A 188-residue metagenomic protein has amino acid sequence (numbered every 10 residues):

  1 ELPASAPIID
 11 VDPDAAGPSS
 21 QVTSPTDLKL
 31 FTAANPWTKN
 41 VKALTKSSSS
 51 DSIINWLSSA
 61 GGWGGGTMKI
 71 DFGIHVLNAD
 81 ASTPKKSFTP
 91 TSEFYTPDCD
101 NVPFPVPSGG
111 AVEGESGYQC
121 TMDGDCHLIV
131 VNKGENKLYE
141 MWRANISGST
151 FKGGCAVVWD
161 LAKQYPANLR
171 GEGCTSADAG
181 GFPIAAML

Functional and structural regions predicted by a protein language model:
A4-P7: N-terminal low-complexity segments that are often proline-rich with Ser/Thr-Pro
I9, G17-L188: Short, surface-exposed polybasic-aromatic patches that bind anionic ligands, especially phosphate groups
